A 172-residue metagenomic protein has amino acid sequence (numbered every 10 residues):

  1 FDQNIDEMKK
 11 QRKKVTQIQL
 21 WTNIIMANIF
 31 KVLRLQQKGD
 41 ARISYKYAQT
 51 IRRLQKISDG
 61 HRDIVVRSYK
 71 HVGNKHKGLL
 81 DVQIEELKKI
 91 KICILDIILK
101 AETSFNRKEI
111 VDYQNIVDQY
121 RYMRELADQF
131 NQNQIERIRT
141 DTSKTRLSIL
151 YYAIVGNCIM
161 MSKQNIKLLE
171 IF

Functional and structural regions predicted by a protein language model:
F1-F172: Cytosolic, long alpha-helical scaffolding segments
